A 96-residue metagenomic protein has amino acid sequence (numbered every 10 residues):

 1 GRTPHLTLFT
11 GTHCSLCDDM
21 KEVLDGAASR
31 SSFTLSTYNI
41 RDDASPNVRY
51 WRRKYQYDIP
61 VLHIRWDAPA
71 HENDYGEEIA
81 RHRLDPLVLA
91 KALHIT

Functional and structural regions predicted by a protein language model:
G1-R30: Local sequence-structure signature of Cys/Sec-based thiol-disulfide redox active-site neighborhoods
G1-T3, S29-T34, Y57, E77: Acidic, polar low-complexity intrinsically disordered regions
T3, L16-M20, F33, R52 (+2 more regions): A structural signal for the main folded, soluble domain(s) of proteins
S32-P46: Thiol-based oxidoreductase modules, predominantly thioredoxin-like and allied folds used for disulfide exchange
W51-R65: Structural micro-motif
I64-T96: Non-catalytic, surface beta->alpha helical segment in thiol-disulfide oxidoreductase systems
